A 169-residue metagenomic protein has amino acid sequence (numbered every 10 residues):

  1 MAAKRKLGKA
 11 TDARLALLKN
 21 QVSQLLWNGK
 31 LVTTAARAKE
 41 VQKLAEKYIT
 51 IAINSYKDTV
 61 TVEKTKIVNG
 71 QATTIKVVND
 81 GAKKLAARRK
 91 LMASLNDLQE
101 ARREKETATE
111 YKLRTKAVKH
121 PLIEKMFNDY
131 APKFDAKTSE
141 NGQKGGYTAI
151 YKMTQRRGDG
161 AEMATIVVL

Functional and structural regions predicted by a protein language model:
A2-K6, Q21-L25, L31-A35, K39-L169: Structured, basic alpha/beta domains of bacterial-type, RNA-associated proteins
L17: Basic, ligand-binding patches in group-transfer machinery, especially extracytoplasmic/periplasmic segments
